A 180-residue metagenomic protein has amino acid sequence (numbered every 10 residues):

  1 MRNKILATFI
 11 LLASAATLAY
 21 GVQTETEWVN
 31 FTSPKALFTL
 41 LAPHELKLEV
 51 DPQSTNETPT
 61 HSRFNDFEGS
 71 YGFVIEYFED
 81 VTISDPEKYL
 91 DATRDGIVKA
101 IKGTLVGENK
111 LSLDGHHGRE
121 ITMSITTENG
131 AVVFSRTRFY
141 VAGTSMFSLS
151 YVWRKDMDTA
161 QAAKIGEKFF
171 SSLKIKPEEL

Functional and structural regions predicted by a protein language model:
M1-R2: N-terminal secretory signal peptides that target proteins for export/translocation
I5-S14: Sec-dependent N-terminal signal peptides
A15-Y20: C-terminal segment of classical bacterial N-terminal signal peptides
V22-T58, F170-K176: N-terminal "mature-domain start" segment
P34, H44-L46, Y89-T104, F147-L180: Surface-exposed amphipathic alpha-helical segments
L41-P43, K47-H61, R94-A142: Signature of long, low-cysteine stretches enriched in small and polar/charged residues
R63-Y89, S148-S150: A short acidic-to-branched-hydrophobic micro-motif
Y77, I125-T127, V152-W153: Short beta-strand segments enriched in hydrophobic/aromatic residues within well-folded beta-rich domains
